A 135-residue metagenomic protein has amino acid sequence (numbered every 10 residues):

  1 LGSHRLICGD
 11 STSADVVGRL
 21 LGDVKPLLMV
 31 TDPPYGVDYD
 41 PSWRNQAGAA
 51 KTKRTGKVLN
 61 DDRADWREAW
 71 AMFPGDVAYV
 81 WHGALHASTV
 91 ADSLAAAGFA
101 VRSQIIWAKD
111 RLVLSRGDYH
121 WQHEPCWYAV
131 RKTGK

Functional and structural regions predicted by a protein language model:
G2-K135: Core catalytic lobe of class I
